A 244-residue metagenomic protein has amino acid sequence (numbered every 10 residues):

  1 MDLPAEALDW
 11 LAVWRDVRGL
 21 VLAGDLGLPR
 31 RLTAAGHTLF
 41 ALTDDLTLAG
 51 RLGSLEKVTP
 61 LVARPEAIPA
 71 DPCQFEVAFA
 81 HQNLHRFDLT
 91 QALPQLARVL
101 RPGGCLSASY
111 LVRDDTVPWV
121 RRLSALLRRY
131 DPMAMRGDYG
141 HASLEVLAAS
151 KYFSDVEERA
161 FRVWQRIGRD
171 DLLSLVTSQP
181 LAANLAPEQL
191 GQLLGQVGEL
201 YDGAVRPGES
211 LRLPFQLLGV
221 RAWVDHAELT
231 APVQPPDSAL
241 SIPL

Functional and structural regions predicted by a protein language model:
M1-R18, D25-G27: Conserved alpha-helix/loop element of class I SAM-dependent methyltransferases that forms part of the SAM/SAH-binding
V13-R15, T33, V99-L100: A generic alpha-to-beta junction signature in SAM-dependent methyltransferases
R18-I68: Class I SAM-dependent methyltransferase SAM/SAH-binding core
E66-A78: A short acidic, Gly/Pro-enriched loop at the edge of an enzyme's catalytic core that lines a small-molecule cofactor
V77-H81, L89: A short beta-strand submotif of the Rossmann-like class I SAM-dependent methyltransferase core that lines
R86-L96: A short, conserved alpha-helix within the catalytic core of class I
A97, R101-I167: Conserved catalytic/acceptor-binding region of the Class I
A148-L244: Conserved Class I S-adenosyl-L-methionine
